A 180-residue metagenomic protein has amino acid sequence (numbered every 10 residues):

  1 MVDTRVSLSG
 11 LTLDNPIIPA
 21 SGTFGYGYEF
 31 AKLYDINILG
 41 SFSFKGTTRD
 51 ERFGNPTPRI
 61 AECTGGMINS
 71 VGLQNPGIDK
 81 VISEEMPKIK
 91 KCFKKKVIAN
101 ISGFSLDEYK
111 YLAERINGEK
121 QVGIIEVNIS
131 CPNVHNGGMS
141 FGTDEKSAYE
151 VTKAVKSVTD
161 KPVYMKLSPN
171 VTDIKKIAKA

Functional and structural regions predicted by a protein language model:
M1-V97, S102-F104: N-terminal capping/small domains of soluble enzymes
L106-A180: Alpha/beta enzyme core
